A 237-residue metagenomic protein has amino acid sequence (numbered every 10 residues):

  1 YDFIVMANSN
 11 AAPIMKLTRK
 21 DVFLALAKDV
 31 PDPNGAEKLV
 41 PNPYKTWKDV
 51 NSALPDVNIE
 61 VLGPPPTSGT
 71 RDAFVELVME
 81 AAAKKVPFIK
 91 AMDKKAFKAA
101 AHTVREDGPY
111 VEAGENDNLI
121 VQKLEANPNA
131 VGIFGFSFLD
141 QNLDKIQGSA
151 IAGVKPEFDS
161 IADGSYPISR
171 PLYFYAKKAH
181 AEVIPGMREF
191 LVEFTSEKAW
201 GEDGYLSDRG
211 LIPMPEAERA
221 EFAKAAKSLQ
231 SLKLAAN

Functional and structural regions predicted by a protein language model:
Y1-N237: Flexible loop/hinge segments at secondary-structure junctions
